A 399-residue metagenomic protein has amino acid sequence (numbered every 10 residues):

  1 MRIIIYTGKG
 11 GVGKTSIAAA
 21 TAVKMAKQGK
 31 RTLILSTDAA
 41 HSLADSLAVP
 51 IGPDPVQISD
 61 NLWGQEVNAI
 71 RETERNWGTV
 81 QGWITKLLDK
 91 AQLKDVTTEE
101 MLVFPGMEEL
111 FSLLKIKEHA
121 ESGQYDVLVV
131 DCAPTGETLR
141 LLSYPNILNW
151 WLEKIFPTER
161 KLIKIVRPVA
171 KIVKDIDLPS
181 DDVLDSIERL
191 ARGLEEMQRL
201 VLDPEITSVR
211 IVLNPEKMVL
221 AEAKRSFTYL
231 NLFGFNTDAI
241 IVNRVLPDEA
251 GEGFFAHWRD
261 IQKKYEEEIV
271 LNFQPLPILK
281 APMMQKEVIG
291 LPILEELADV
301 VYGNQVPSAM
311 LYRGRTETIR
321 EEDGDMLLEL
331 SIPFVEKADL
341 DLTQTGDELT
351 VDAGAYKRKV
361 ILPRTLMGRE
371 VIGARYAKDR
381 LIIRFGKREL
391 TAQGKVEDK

Functional and structural regions predicted by a protein language model:
M1-V12, S16-E195: Nucleotide-state-sensitive switch-loop elements of NTP-binding domains
L62, M326-L328, D347-L349, L381: Hydrophobic residues embedded in beta-strands of well-ordered beta-sheets
E109, K115, L330-F334, T343-G346 (+1 more regions): Charge-patterned, long linear interaction tracts outside catalytic cores
L194-K337, T350, A355-K357, I361-P363 (+1 more regions): C-terminal lobe/tail of nucleotide-utilizing enzymes
E321, Q344-T345, Y376: Generic beta-strand structural signal
E336-L340, I372-A374: A basic, amphipathic helix-loop patch mediating RNA/tRNA/ribosome contacts
L340-L342, L381: Short hydrophobic/aromatic patches on the structural cores and recognition surfaces of FHA
M367-E389: Beta-rich strand-turn-strand
